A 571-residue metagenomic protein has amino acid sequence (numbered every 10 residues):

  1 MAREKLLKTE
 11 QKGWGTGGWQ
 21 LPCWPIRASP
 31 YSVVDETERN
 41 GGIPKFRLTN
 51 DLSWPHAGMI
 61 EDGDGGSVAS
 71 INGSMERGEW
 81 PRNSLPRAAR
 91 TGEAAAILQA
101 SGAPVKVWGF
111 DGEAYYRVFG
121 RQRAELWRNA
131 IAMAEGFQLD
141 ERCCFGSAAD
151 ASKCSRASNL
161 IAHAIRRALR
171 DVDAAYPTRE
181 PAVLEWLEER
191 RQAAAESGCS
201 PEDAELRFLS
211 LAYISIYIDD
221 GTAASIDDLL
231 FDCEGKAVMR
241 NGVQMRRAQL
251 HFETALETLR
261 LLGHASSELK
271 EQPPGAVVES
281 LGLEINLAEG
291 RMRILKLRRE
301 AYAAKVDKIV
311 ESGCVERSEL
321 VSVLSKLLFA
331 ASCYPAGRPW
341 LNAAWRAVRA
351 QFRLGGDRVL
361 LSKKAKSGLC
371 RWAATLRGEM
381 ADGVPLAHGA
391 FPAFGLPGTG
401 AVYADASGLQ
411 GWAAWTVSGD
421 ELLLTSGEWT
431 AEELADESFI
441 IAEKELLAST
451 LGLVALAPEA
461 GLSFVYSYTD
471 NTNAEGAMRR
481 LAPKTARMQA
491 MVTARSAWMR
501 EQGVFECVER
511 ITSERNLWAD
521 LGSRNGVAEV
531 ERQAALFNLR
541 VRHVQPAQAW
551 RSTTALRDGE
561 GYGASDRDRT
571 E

Functional and structural regions predicted by a protein language model:
M1-P22, R87-A94, S158-R170, V238-S266 (+3 more regions): Inter-domain linker/hinge segments that demarcate the starts of reverse transcriptase and RNase H-type modules
L6-H163, G242, R293-R346: Catalytic-core region of right-hand nucleic acid polymerases
A57-N72, V118-R121, E180-L262, E284-R293 (+2 more regions): Catalytic palm subdomain of template-directed nucleic-acid polymerases, centered on the conserved carboxylate motif
A88-Q99, A157-H163, A442-F464, V492-Q502: Metal-dependent nuclease catalytic cores in nucleic-acid-processing enzymes, especially RNase H-like/related
E135-L160, R191, Q244-R246, K308 (+4 more regions): A short, polar/acidic, helix/strand-boundary loop motif
I214-D220, S225, C233-K236, V454-L517 (+1 more regions): RNase H catalytic domain
P274-A390: C-terminal reverse transcriptase regions that engage the nucleic-acid substrate
E279, L283-A288, Q502-E560: C-terminal functional segments of enzyme domains
